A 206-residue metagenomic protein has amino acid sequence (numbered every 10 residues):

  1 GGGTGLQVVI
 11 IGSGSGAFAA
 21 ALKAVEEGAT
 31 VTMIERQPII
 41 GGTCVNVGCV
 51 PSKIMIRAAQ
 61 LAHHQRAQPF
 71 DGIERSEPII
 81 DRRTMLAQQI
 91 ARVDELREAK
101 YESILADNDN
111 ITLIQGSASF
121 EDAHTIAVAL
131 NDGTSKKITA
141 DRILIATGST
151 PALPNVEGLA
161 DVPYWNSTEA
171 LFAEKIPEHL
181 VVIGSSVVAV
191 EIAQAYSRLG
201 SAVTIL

Functional and structural regions predicted by a protein language model:
G1-G5, K23-I176, T204: Glycine-rich flavin
G2-G14, I176-S186: Beta1/beta-strand and adjacent pyrophosphate-binding region of the FAD-binding site in flavoprotein oxidoreductases
L6-M33, A189-R198: N-terminal Rossmann-like FAD-binding beta1-loop-alpha1 element of flavoenzymes
G14-G16, T43-C44, V50, T150 (+2 more regions): Gly/Ser/Thr-rich beta-alpha loop segments that engage phosphate groups in nucleotides
S15-A19, T84, L113, G184 (+1 more regions): An amphipathic alpha-helix/helix-turn recognition signal
E174-L206: Rossmann-like NAD(P)H-binding beta-loop-alpha module
